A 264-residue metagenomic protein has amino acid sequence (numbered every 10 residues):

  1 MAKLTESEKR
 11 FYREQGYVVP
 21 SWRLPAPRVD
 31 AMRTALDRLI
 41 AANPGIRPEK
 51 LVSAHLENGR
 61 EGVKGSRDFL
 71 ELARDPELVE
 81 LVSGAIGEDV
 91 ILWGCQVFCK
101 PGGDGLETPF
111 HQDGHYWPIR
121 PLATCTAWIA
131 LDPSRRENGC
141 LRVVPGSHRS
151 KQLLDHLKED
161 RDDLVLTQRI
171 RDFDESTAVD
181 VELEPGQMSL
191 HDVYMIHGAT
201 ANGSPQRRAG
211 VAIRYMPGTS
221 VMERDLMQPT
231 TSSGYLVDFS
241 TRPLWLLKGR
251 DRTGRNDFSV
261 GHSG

Functional and structural regions predicted by a protein language model:
M1-I119, H156, L226-Q228, L236 (+1 more regions): Non-heme Fe(II)-dependent double-stranded beta-helix
R10, S134-T200: Double-stranded beta-helix
P25-A26, F98-K100, H115, S134 (+3 more regions): Short, solvent-exposed loop/turn segments at secondary-structure junctions
A42-P48, Y194-G264: Non-heme Fe(II)/2-oxoglutarate
L78, E88, G102-D104, P133-R136 (+3 more regions): Short, charged/polar surface micro-motifs in flexible loops or helix N-caps
Q96, Q112, I129-P133, P145: Short, structured patches in soluble enzyme cores that scaffold and shape functional sites
Q112-T124, S176-T177, L183, Q206-R207: A short beta-loop-beta micro-motif enriched in histidine and acidic residues
P118-R136, E182, L190, R214-P217: Short, conserved beta-strand element in jelly-roll/cupin
